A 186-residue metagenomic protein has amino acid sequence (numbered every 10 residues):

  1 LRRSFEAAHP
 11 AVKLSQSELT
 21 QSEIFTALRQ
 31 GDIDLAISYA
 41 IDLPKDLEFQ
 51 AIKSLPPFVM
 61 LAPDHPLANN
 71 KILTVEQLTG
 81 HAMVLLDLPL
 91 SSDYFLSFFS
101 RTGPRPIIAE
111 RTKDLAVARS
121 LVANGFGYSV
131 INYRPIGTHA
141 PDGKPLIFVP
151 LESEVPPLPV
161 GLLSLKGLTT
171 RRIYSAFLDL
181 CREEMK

Functional and structural regions predicted by a protein language model:
L1-P10, Q77, S92-P106: Ligand-binding cleft/hinge of the Venus flytrap
L1-P44, T112: Central regulatory/effector-binding core of bacterial HTH transcription factors
T20, L55, T74, K113-D114 (+1 more regions): Short loop/turn segments at beta->alpha junctions
F25, I33, A40-K45, Y94-S97 (+2 more regions): A ligand-binding cleft/hinge motif common to bilobed small-molecule-binding domains
P44-M83: Flexible hinge/capping segments at coil-to-helix
E48-F58, Y133, D142-P157: Short beta-strand->loop
H81-G103, G137, T170-L178: Secondary-structure junction motif
L146-K186: A late-sequence structural motif
